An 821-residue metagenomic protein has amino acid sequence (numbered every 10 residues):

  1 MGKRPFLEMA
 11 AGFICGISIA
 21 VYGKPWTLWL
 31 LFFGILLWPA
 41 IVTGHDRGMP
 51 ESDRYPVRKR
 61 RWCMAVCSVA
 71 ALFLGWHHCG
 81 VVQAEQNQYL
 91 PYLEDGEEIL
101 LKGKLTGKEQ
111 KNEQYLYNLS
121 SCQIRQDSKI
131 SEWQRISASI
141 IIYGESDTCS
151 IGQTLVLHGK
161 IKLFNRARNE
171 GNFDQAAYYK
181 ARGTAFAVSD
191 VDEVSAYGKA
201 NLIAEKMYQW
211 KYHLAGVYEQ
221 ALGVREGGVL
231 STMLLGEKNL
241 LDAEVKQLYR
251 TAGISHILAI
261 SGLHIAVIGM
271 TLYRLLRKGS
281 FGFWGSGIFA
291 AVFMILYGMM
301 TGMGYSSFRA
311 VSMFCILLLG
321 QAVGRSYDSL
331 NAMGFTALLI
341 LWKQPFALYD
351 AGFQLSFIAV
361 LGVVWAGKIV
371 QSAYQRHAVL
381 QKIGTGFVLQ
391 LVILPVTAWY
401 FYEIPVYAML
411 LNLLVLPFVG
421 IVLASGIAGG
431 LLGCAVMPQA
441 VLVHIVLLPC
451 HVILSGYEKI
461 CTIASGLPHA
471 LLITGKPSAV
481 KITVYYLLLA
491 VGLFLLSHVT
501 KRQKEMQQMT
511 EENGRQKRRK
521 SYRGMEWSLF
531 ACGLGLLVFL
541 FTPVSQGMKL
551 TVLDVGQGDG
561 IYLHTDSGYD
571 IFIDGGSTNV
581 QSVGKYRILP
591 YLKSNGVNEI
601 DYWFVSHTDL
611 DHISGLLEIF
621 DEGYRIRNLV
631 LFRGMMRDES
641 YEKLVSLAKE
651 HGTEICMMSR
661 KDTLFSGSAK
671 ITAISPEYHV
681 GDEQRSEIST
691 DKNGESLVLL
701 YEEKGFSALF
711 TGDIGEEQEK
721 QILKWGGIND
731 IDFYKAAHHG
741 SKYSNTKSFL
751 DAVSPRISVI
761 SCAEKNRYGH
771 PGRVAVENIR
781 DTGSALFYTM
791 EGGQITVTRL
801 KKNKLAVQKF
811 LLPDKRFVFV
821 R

Functional and structural regions predicted by a protein language model:
M1-Y89, R309, H498-R502, M506-Q508: N-terminal leader/targeting segments
G2, A11, A181-M313, L318 (+5 more regions): Aromatic-rich juxtamembrane segments at the membrane interface
F6, A10-F13, M303-M509, I722-Y734 (+2 more regions): Internal transmembrane alpha-helical bundles of multi-pass membrane proteins
G16, G103, G352, I393 (+3 more regions): Residue-level signal for inorganic ion chemistry
A20-T27, S280-G282, T301-Y305, A347-L348 (+1 more regions): Transmembrane helix interruption/hinge and helix-loop junction motifs
W26-W29, D53-C67, G282-G285, R376-I383 (+3 more regions): Membrane-interfacial entry segments at the cytosolic side of transmembrane helices
V69-H256, Y586-P590, E599, E642-N693 (+1 more regions): Membrane-interface helix/helix-cap signal primarily in integral membrane proteins
R125-S128, Y143-K160, Y178-Y179, T184 (+2 more regions): Non-globular, low-confidence helical/coil segments that flank catalytic cores
